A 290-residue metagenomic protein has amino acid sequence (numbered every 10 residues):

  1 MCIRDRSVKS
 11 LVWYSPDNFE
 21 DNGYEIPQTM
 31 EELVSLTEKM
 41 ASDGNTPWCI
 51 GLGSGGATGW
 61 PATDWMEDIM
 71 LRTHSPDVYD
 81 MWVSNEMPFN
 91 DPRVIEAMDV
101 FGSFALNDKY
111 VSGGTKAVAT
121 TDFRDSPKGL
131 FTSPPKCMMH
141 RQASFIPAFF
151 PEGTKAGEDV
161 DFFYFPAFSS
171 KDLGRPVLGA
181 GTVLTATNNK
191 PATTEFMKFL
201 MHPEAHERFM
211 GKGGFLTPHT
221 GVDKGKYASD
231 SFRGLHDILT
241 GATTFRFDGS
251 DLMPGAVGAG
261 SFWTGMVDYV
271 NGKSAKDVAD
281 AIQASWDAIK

Functional and structural regions predicted by a protein language model:
I3-I26, E31-V34, N45, G51-W82 (+2 more regions): Periplasmic solute-binding protein
N18-F19, S35-D43, D122-H140, T264 (+1 more regions): Short helices/loops that flank or line small-molecule/ion binding pockets
E20, G44, L239-K290: Conserved C-terminal helix/tail region of periplasmic/extracytoplasmic solute-binding proteins
D21-N22, F145, P151-L216: Extracytoplasmic/periplasmic substrate-recognition and gating elements
N22-E25, A105-F123, P135-K136, G153-D159: A local structural motif
T37-K39, V83-V118, F165: Glycine-centered hinge/linker elements that transmit conformational signals in sensory and ligand-binding systems
G56, L71-E96, E152-K155, A167-P176 (+1 more regions): Short, solvent-exposed loop/beta-turn-alpha elements that line the ligand-binding surface or hinge of extracytoplasmic
R93-V100, N189-L200, A205-F209, S231 (+1 more regions): Short amphipathic alpha-helical coupling segments at ligand-binding clamshell hinges and other catalytic/signaling
